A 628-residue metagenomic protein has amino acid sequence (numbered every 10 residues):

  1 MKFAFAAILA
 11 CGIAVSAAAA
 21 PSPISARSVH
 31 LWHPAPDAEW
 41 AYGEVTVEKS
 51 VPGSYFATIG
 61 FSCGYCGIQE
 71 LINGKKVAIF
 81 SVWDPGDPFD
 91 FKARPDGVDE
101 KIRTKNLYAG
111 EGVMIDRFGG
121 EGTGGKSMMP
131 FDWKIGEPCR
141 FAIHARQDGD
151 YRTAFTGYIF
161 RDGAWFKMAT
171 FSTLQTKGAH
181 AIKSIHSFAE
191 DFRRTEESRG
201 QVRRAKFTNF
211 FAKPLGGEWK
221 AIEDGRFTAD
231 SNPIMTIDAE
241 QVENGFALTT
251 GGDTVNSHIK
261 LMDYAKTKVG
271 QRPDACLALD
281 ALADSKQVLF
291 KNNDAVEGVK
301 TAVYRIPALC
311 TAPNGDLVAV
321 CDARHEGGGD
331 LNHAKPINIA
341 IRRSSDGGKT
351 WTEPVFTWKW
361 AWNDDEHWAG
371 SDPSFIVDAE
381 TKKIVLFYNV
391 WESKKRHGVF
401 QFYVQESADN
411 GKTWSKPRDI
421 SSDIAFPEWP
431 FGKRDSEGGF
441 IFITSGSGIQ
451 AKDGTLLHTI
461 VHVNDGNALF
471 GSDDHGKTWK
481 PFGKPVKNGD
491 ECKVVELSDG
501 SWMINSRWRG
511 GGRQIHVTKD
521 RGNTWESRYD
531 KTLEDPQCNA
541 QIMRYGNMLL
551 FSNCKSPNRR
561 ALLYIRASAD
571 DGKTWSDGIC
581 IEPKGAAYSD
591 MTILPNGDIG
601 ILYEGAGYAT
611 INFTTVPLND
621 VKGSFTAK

Functional and structural regions predicted by a protein language model:
A6-S16: Bacterial N-terminal signal peptides
A20-G112, R272-C276: Secretory/extracellular carbohydrate-interaction modules and structurally similar beta-sandwich "look-alikes"
P21-D37, E44, E48-G53, A189 (+1 more regions): Activation corresponds to long, low-complexity, non-globular regions
V29-W32, S127-D132, D577-I579: Beta-strand-rich interaction surfaces with strong enrichment in secreted/lumenal proteins
F118-P138: Short, aromatic/His-centered strand-loop micro-motif at the edge of beta-sheets
W133-K167, T574: Carbohydrate-binding surfaces in secreted/extracellular proteins
S172-R199: Flexible glycan-contacting loops in extracellular carbohydrate-active proteins
F188, G217-D238, G245, D280-K628: Asp-box/BNR beta-propeller blade signature and adjacent active/binding-site loops in extracellular glycan-interacting
